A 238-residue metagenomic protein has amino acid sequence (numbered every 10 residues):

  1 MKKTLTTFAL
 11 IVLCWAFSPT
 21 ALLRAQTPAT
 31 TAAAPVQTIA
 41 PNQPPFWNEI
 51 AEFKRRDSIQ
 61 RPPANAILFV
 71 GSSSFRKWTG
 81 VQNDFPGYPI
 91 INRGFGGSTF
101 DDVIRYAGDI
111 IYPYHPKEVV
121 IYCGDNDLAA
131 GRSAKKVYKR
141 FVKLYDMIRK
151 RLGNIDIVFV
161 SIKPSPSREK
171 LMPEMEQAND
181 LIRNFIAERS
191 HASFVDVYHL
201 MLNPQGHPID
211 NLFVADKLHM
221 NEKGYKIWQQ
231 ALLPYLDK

Functional and structural regions predicted by a protein language model:
M1-P28: Bacterial Sec-dependent N-terminal signal peptides
T4-T7, Q26, Q37-F46, Y114-N126 (+2 more regions): Solvent-exposed, charged interface segments at domain starts and junctions
T4-T7, V36-Q37, Q43, L68 (+3 more regions): Alpha-helical interaction segments
T6, A51, R55-I59, A187 (+1 more regions): Generic surface-pattern signal
A16-S18, P62-P63, L68, A187: A generic structural signal for short, non-catalytic loop/turn and secondary-structure boundary residues
A25-H115: Serine-esterase "nucleophile elbow" of acetyl-processing enzymes
N83-P86, R105-K238: Alpha-helical cap/lid subdomain in secreted, periplasmic, or secretory-pathway luminal O-acyl-processing enzymes
